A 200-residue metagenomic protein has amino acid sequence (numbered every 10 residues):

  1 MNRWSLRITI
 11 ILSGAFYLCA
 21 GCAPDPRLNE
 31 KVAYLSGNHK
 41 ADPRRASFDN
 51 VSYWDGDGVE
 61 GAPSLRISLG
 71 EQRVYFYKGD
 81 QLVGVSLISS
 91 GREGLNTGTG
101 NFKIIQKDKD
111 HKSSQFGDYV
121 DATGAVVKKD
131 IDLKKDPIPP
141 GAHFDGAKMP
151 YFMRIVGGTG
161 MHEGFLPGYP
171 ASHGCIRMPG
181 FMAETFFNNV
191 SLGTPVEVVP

Functional and structural regions predicted by a protein language model:
N2-P200: N-terminal pre-domains immediately preceding structured catalytic cores
